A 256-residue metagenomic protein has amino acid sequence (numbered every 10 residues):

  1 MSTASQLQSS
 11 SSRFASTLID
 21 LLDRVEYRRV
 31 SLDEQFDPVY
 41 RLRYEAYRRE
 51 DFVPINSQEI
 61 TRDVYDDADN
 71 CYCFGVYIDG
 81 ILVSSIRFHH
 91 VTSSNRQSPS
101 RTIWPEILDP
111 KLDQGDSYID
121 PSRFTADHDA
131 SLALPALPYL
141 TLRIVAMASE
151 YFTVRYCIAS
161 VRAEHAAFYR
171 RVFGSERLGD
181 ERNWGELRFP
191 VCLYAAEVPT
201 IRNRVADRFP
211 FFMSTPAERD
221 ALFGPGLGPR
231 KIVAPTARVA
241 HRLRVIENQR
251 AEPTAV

Functional and structural regions predicted by a protein language model:
M1-L22, A237-A255: Short acidic N-proximal helix/loop "leader" segments that mark the beginning of a domain or an inter-domain linker
R13-D20, I78-R96, P110-L112, T215-R230 (+1 more regions): Charged, low-complexity, helix/coiled-coil-prone segments
F14-R62, Y72-Y77, L82: Short amphipathic alpha-helix that is part of the acyltransferase structural core
R29, Y65-D66, N183-E186: A general structural signal for short secondary-structure junctions and capping/turn motifs
R48-R49, A130, N203: A generic secondary-structure boundary signal that marks alpha-helix termini
N56-D113, I119-R123: Conserved donor-binding loop and adjoining core beta-sheet/short helix segment in diverse acyl/aminoacyl transferases
S94-T200: Acyl-donor binding region in acyl/amide transferases
R188-V256: Charge-rich, low-complexity intrinsically disordered segments
